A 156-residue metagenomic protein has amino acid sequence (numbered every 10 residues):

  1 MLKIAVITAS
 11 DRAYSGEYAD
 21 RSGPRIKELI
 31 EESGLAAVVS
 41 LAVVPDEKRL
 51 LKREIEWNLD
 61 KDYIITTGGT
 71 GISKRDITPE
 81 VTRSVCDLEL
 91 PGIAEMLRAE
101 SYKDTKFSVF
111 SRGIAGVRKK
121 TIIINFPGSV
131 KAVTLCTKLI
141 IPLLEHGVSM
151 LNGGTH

Functional and structural regions predicted by a protein language model:
M1-D46: Glycine-rich phosphate/diphosphate-binding loop of Rossmann-like nucleotide-binding domains
M1-L2, D60-K61, R118-T121: Short coil/turn connectors at secondary-structure junctions
I4, T8, I55-E56, G113-G116: Short, hydrophobic/aliphatic alpha-helical segments
I7-T8, T66-G68, S111, N125-P127: Short beta-strand segments
D11-R12, G69-I77, G128-K131: Short glycine-rich anion-binding loops that position phosphate/pyrophosphate groups of nucleotides and phosphorylated
E17-R21, R53, I77, L135-L139: Generic recognition of short, well-ordered alpha-helical segments
A36-T66, G71-E89: N-terminal small/polar loop signature for handling phosphorylated ligands or for N-terminal nucleophile
P79-H156: Proline/glycine-rich low-complexity loops and linkers
